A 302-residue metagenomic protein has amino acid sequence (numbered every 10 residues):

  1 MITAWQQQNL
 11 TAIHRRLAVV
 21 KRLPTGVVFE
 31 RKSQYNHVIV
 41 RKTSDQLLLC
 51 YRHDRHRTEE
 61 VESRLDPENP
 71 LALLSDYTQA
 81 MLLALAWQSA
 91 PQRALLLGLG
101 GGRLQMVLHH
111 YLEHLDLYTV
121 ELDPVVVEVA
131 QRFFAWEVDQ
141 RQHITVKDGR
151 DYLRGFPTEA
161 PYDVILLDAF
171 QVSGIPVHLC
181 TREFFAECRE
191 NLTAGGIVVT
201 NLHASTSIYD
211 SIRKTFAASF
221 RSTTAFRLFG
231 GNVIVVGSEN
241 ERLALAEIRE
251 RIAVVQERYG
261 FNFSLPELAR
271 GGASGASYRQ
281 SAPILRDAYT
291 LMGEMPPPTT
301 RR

Functional and structural regions predicted by a protein language model:
I2-I39, S63-P67, E239-R302: SAM/dcSAM-binding transferase cores
I2-L10, K42, N69-A194: The AdoMet/dcAdoMet-binding core of the Class I SAM-like
Y35-H37, Q46, G231-V235: Short hydrophobic/aromatic beta-strand or adjacent loop that forms the aromatic wall/cage of a ligand/substrate-binding
V40-K42, L228: Generic beta-strand structural signal
D45-S63: A short, structured beta-strand/loop element
H53, G98, E121, L202-A204 (+1 more regions): A mature extracytoplasmic/lumenal domain signature
H56, S63, F170-S173, V198: A short, flexible beta-alpha/helix-coil linker loop
E183-E250: C-terminal substrate-binding/active-site "lid" region of AdoMet-derived donor-dependent transferases
